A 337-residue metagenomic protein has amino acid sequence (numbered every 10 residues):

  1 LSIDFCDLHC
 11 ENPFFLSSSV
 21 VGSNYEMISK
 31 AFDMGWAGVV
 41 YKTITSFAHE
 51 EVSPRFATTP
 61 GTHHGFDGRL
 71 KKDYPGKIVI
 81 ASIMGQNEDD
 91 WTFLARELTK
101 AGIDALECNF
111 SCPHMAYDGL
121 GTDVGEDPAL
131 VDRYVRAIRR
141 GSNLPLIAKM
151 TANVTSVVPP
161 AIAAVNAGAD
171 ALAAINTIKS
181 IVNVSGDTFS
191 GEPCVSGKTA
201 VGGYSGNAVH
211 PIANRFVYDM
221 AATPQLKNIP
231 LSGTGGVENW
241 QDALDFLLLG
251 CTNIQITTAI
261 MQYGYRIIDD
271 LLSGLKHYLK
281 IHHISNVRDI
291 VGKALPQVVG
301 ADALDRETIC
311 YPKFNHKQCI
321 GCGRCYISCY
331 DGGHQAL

Functional and structural regions predicted by a protein language model:
L1-D89: N-terminal capping/small domains of soluble enzymes
Y25-A31, D89-K100, V154-A167, M220-K227 (+1 more regions): Catalytic cores of alpha/beta
Y41-F47, C108-H114, A167-I181, G236-E238 (+1 more regions): Glycine-rich phosphate-binding active-site loops on the catalytic face of alpha/beta enzymes
H49-G61, I181-V201, L247, A259-I284: C-terminal helical cap(s) of enzyme catalytic domains, especially alpha/beta-barrels
A57-P128: Active-site beta->alpha loop and helix N-cap motifs at the rims of alpha/beta catalytic domains
P113-L130, P160, A167-I229, Y263: Glycine/Thr-rich beta-alpha phosphate-binding loop at enzyme active sites
F246, R324-L337: Iron-sulfur cluster-binding cysteine motifs and their immediate structural context in ferredoxin-like electron-transfer
D302-G321, H334-L337: Ferredoxin-like iron-sulfur electron-transfer modules
